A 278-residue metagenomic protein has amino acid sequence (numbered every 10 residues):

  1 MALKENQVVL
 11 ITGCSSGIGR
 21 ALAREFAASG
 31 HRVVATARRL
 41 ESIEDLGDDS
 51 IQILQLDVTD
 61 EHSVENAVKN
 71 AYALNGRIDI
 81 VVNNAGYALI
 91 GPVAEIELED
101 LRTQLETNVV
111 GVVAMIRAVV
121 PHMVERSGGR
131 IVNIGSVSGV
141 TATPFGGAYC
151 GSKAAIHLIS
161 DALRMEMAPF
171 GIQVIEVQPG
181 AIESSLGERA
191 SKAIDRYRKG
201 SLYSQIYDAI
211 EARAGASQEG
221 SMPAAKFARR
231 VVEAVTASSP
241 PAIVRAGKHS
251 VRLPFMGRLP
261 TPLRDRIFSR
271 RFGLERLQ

Functional and structural regions predicted by a protein language model:
S15-S16: Conserved glycine-rich cofactor-binding loop
L56-N66, L98: The beta1-alpha1 cofactor-binding region of Rossmann-like NAD(H)/NADP(H)-dependent oxidoreductases
P92-V93, D100-R102: Substrate-binding pocket helix/loop in short-chain dehydrogenase/reductase
I116, S152-A155: Active-site helix of classical SDR
I116-R117, D161: A short, exposed helix-loop element centered on a Lys and neighboring polar residues
S136: Residue(s) in the substrate-gating loop at a strand-loop-helix junction that position the organic substrate next
A168-Q218: C-terminal beta-strand-loop-alpha-helix "lid" module of Rossmann-like NAD(P)-dependent dehydrogenases
